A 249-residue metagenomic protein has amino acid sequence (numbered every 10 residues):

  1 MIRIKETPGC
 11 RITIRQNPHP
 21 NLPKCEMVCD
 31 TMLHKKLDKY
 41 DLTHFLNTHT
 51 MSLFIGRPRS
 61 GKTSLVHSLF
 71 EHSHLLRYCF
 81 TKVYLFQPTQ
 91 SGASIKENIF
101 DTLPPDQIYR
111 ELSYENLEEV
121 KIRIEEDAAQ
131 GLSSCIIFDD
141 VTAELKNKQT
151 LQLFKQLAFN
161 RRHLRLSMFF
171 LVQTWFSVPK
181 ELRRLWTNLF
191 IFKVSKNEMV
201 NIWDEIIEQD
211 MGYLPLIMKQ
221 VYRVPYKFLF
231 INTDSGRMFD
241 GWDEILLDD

Functional and structural regions predicted by a protein language model:
M1-Y40: N-terminal pre-Walker A segment at the start of P-loop NTPase domains
I2-G9, Y40-R59, L65, Y78 (+5 more regions): P-loop NTPase motor core of the ASCE superfamily
T31-M32, H44, F86, T102-L103: Intrinsically disordered, low-complexity eukaryotic regions enriched in glycine, serine and charged residues
S52-S73, P88-G92, Y109-G212: Conserved P-loop NTPase motor cores
E71-V83: Post-Walker A helix-loop "phosphate-sensing" segment adjacent to the P-loop in P-loop NTPases
V83-E97: Conserved Walker A/P-loop ATP-binding site and its immediately adjacent core in helicase/helicase-like ATPase domains
Y84, S167-F169, L229: A structural signal for isolated positions on well-ordered beta-strands in alpha/beta enzyme cores
I95-L112: Conserved P-loop NTPase mechanochemical-coupling segment
